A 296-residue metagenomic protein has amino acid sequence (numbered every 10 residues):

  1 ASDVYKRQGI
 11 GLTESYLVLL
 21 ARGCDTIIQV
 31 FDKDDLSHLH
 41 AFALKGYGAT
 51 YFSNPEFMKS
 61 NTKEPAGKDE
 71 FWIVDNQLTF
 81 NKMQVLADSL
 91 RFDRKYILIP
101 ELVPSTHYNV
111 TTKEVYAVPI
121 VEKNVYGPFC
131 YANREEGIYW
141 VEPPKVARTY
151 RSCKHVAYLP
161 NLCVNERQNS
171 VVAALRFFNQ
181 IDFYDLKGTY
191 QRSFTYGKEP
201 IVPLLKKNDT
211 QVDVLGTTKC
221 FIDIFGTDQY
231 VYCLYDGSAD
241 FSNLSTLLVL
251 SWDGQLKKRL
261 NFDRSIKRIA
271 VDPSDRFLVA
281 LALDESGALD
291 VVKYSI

Functional and structural regions predicted by a protein language model:
A1-Y5: Short, small-residue-biased leader/transition segments that mark boundaries at the very start of proteins
R7-T13, E56-A66, S105-T112, H155-R167 (+2 more regions): Structural signature of eukaryotic scaffold interfaces centered on beta-propeller domains
S37-E70, Y150-R151, I266: Blade-loop segments of beta-propeller domains
G48-Y51, P200-N208, Q255-D272: Conserved blade-ending motifs and adjacent loop-strand segments that build the rim/top face of beta-propeller domains
Q77-T79, Q84-K113, V118: Asp-box/WD-like beta-propeller blade repeats and closely related beta-sheet repeat scaffolds
F129-N133, L244-G254, K293-S295: Beta-propeller blade signature
V214-V249: Loop/turn-rich, solvent-exposed surfaces of beta-rich toroidal or solenoidal domains
A270-D272, R276-I296: Blade-level signature of beta-propeller repeat domains, shared across WD40, Kelch, NHL, RCC1 and BNR/Asp-box propellers
